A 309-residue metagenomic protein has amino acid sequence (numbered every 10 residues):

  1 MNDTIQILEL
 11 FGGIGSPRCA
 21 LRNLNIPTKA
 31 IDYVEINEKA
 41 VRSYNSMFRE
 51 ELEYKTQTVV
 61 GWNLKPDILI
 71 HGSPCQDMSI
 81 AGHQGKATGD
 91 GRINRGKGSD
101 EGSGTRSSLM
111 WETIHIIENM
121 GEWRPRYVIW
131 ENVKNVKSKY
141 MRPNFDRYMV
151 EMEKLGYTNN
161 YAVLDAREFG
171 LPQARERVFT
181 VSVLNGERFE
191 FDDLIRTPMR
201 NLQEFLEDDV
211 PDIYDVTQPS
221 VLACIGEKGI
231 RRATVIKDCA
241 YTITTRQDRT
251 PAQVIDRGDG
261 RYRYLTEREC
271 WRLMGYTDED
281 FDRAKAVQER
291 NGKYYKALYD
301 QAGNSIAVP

Functional and structural regions predicted by a protein language model:
M1-P309: Conserved active-site and SAM-binding loop architecture of S-adenosyl-L-methionine-dependent nucleic-acid
